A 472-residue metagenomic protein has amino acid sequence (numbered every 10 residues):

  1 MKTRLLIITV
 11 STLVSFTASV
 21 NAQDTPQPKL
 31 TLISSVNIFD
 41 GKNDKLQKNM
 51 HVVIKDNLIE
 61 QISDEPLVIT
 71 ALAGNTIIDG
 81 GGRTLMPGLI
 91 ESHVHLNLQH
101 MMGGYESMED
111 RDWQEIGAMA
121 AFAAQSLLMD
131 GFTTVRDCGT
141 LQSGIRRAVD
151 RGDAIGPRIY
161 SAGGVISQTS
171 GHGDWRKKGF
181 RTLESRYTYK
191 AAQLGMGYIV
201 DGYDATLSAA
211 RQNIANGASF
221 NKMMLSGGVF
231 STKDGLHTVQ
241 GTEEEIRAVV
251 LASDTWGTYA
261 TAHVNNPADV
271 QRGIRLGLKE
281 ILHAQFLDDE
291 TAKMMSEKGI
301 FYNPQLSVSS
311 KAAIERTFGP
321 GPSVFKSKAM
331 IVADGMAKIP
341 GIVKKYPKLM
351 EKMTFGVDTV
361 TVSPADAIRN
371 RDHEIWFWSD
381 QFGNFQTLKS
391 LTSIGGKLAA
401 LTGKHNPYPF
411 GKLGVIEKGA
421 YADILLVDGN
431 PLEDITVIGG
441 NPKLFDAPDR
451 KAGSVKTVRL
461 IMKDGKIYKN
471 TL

Functional and structural regions predicted by a protein language model:
D24-T25, K29, N43-M86: Histidine-rich, glycine-flanked metal-binding segment
G80-R151, T169-R176, E244, L276: Metal-associated gating/positioning segment near the N- to mid-region
H100-G103, R147, S231-K233, V270-L276 (+6 more regions): Histidine/acidic-residue-rich catalytic or RNA/ligand-binding cores of hydrolases and nuclease-related proteins
M119-I145, G156-V165, A218-S231, Y259 (+3 more regions): Divalent metal-dependent hydrolysis catalytic cores, especially in the metallo-beta-lactamase
L141, D150-R272: Histidine/acidic-residue-rich, glycine-tolerant segments that coordinate divalent metal ions
M224-K338, T359-V362, D428: Active-site core of metal-dependent hydrolases
T255, A337-P431, I438: His/Asp/Glu-enriched, well-ordered alpha-helical/loop segment that forms or immediately abuts the divalent-metal
H405, K412-L472: C-terminal cap of metal-dependent C-N hydrolases
